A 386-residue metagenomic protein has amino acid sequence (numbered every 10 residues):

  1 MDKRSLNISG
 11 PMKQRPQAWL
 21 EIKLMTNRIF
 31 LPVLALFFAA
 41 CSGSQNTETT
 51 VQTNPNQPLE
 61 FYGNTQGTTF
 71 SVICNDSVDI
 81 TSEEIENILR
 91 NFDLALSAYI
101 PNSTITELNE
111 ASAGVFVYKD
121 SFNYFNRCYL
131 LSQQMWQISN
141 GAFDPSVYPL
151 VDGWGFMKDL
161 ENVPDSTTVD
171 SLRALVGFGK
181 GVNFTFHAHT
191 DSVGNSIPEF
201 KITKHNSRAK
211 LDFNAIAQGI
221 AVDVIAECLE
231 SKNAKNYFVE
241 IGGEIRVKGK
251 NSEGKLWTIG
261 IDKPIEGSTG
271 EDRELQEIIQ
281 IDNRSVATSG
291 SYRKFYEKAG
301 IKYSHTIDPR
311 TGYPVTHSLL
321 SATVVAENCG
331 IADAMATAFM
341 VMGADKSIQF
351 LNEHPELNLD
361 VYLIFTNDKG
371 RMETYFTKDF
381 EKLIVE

Functional and structural regions predicted by a protein language model:
D2-P16, I22-T26, A40-E386: Mature catalytic core of soluble alpha/beta enzymes
F30-A39: Bacterial N-terminal signal peptides
